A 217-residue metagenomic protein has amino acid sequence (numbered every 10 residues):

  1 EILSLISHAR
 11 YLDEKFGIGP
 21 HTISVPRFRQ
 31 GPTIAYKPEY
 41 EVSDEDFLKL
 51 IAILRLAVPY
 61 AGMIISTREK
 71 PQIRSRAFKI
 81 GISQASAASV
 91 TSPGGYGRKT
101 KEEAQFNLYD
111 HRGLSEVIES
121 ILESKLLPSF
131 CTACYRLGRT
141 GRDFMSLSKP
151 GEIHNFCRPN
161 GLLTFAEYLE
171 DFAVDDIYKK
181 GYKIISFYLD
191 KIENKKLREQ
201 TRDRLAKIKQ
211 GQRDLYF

Functional and structural regions predicted by a protein language model:
E1-Y36, S43-Q72, K79, Q84 (+1 more regions): Conserved C-terminal portion of the radical SAM core fold that forms the substrate/S-adenosylmethionine-binding
R29-G31, I73-R74, R136-G141: A short beta-alpha structural unit
K37-Y40, E103-A104: Short glycine-enriched, charge-decorated loop/helix-capping segments at active-site entrances that position
R74-S75, G97: Short glycine-/acidic-enriched loop or helix-start segments at secondary-structure transitions that form or flank
I80-S83, S89-F217: Radical SAM enzyme core and accessory elements
